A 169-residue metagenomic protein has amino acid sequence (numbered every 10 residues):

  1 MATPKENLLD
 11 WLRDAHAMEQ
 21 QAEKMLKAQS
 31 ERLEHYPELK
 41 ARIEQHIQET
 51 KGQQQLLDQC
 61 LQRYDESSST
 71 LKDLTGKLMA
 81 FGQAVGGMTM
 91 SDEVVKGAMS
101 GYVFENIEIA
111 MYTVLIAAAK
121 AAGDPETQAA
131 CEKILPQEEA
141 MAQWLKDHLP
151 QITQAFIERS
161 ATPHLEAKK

Functional and structural regions predicted by a protein language model:
M1-K169: Amphipathic alpha-helical hairpins
